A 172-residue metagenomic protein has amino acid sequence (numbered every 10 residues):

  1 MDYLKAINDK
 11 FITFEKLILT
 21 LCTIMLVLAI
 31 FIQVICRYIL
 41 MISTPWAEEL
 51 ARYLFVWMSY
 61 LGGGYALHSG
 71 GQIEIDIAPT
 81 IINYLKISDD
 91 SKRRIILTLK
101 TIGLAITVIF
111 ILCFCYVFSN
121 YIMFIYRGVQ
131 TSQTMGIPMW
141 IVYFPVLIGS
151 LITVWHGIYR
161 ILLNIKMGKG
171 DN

Functional and structural regions predicted by a protein language model:
M1-N172: Alpha-helical transmembrane segments and membrane-interface helix-loop junctions in multi-pass membrane proteins
